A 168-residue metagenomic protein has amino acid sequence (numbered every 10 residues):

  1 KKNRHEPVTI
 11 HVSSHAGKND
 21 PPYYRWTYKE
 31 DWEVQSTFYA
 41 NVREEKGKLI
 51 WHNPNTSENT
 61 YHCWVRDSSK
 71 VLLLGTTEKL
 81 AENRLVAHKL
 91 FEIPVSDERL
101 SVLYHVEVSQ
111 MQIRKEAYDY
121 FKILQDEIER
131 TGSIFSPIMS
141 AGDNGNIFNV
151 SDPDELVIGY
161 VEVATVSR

Functional and structural regions predicted by a protein language model:
K1-R168: A sequence/structural signal for flexible, mid-protein segments enriched in small/helix-disrupting residues
